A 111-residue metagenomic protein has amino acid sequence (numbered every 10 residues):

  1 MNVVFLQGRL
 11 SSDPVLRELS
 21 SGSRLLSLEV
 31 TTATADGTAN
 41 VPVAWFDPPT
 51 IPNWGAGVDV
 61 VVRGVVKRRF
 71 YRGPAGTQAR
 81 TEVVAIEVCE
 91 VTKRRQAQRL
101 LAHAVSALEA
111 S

Functional and structural regions predicted by a protein language model:
M1-S111: Single-stranded nucleic acid-binding surfaces, predominantly the OB-fold ssDNA-binding core
